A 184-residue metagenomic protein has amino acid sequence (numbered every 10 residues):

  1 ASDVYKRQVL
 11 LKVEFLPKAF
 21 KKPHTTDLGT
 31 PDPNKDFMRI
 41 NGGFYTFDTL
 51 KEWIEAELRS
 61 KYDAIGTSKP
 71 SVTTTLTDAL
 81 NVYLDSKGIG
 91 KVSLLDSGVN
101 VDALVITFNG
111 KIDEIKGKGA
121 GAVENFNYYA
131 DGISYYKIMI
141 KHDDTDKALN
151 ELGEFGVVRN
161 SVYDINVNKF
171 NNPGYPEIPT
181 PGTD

Functional and structural regions predicted by a protein language model:
A1-Y5: Short, small-residue-biased leader/transition segments that mark boundaries at the very start of proteins
K6-P17: Short, hydrophobic/proline-enriched secondary-structure or compact coil segments at domain edges
L11, L50-I54, L58, L76-L80 (+3 more regions): Generic hydrophobic, helix-prone segments enriched in Leu/Val/Ile
E14, E52-E57, E114, E124 (+2 more regions): Glutamate identity and glutamate-enriched acidic tracts
F15-P33: Short, surface-exposed beta-strand/loop "edge" segments at domain boundaries and coil↔beta transitions
L16, N34, R39-K61, G156-P173: C-terminal, active-site-flanking charged/polar segments
M38, S60-D143: Long, low-complexity, polar/charged, intrinsically disordered or flexibly structured peripheral segments
G121-V123, Y128-D184: Extended, compositionally biased alpha-helical segments that mediate assembly or anchoring
